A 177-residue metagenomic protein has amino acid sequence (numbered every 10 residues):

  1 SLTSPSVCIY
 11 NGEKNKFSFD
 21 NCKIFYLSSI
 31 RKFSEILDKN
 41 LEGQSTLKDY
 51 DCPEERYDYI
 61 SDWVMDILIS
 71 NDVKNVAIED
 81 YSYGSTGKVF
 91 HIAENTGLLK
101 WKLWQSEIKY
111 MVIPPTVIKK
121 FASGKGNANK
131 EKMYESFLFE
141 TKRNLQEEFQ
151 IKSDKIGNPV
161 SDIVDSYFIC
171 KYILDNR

Functional and structural regions predicted by a protein language model:
S1-R177: Phosphate- and other anionic-substrate recognition elements at nucleic-acid/protein interfaces
